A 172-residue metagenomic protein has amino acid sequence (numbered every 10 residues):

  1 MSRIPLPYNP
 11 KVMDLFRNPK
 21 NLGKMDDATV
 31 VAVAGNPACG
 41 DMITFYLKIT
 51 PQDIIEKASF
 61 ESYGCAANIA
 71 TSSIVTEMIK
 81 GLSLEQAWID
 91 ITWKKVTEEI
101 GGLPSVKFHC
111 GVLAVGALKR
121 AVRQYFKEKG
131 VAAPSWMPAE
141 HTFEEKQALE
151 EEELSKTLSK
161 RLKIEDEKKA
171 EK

Functional and structural regions predicted by a protein language model:
M1-D26, V31-A32, L82-K172: C-terminal binding/interaction regions
S2, V33, E61-C65: Short, surface-exposed loop/turn motifs that are enriched in glycine and acidic residues and include a nearby proline
P7-N9, F16, T44, S59-F60 (+1 more regions): Broad hydrophobic/π-residue packing in well-ordered secondary structure
L22-I55: Structured beta-strand/loop patches that form or line metal/cofactor-binding pockets in enzymes
A38, K48-V112: Active-site- and interface-proximal helix/loop "cap" or "latch" segments in soluble metabolic and energy-transducing
